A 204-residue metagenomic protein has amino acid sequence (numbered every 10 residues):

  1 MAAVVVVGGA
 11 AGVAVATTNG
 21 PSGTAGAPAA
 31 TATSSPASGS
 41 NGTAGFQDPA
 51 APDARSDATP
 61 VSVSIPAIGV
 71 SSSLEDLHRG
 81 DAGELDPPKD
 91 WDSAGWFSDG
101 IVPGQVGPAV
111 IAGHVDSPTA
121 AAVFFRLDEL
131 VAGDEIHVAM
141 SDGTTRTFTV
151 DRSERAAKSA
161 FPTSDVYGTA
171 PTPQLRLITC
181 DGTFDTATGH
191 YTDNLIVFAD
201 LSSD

Functional and structural regions predicted by a protein language model:
M1-V6: N-terminal export and membrane-targeting signals
A11-V131, M140-T144, R152-D204: Solvent-exposed, non-transmembrane regions of membrane-associated and secreted proteins
